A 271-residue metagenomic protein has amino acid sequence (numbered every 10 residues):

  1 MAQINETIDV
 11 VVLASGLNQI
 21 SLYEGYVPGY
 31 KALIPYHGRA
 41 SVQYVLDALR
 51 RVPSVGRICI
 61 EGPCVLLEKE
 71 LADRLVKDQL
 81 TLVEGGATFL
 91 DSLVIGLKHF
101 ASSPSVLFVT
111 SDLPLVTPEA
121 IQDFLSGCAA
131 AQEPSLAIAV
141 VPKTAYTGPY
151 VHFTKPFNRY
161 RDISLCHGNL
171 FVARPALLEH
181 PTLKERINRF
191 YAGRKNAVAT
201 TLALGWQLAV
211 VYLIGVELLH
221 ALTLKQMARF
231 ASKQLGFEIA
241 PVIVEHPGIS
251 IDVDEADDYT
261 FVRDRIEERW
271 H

Functional and structural regions predicted by a protein language model:
M1-V27: N-terminal nucleotide-binding beta1-loop-alpha1 segment
A2-V12, R39-P104, P118, H220-L224: Conserved N-terminal catalytic core of the sugar/cofactor nucleotidyltransferase
A14, G62-C64, T110, V140: Short beta-strand/turn micro-motifs composed of small residues that flank or help shape donor/cofactor-binding pockets
Y26-V45: Short catalytic helix/loop segments, enriched in acidic residues and glycine and frequently bearing histidine
S103-D112: Short beta-strand-to-loop acidic/aromatic patch adjacent to the donor-nucleotide binding site
P114-V116: A short, conserved beta-strand element in the Rossmann-like catalytic core that flanks the donor/metal-binding loop
P118-K233, V244-G248: Conserved core of the sugar-phosphate nucleotidyltransferase
E255: Short, conserved phosphate/pyrophosphate- and ester-handling motifs at nucleotide-, phospho-/glycolipid
